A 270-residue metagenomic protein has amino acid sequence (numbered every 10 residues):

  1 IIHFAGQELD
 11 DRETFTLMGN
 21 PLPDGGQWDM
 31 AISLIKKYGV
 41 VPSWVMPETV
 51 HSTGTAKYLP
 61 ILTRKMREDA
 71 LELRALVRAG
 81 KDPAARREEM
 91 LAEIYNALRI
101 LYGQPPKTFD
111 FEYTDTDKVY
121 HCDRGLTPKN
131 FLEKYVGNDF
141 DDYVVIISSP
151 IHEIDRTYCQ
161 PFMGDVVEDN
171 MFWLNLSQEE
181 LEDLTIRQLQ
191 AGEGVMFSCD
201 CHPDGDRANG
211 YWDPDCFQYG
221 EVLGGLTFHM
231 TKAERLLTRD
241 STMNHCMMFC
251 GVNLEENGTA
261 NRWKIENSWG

Functional and structural regions predicted by a protein language model:
I1-G270: Catalytic-core signature of thiol
